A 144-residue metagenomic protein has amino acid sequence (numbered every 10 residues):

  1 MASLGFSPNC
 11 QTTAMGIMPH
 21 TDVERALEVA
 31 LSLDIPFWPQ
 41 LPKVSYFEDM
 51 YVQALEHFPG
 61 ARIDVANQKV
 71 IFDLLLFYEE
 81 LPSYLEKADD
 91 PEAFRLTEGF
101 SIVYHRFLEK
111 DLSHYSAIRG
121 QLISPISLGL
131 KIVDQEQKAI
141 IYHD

Functional and structural regions predicted by a protein language model:
M1-A139: Alpha/beta catalytic barrel-like cores
H143-D144: Internal, hydrophobic cores of structured domains that mediate oligomerization or house catalytic pockets within large
